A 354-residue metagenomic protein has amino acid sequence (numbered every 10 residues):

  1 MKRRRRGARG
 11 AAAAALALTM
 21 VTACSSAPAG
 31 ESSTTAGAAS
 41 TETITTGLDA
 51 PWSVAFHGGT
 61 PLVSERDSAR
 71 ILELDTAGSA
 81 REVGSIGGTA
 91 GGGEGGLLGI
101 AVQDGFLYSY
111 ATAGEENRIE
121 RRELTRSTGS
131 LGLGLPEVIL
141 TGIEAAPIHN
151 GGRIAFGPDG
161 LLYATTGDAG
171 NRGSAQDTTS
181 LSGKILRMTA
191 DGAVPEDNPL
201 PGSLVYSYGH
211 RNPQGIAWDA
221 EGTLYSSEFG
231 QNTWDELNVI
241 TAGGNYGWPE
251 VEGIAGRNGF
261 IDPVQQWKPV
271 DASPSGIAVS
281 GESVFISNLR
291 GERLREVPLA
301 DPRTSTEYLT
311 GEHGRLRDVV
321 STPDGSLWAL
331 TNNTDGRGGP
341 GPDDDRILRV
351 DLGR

Functional and structural regions predicted by a protein language model:
K2-S32: Secretory targeting and sorting signals
S25-N171, T223-F229, D271-T306, V320-R354: Acidic, Gly/Ser/Thr-rich repeat motifs that build Ca2+-stabilized beta-propeller blades
R81-G92, L135-N150, A190-Y208, G244-P269: Surface-exposed loop and turn segments in beta-propeller and other repeat-based domains that flank or scaffold
R122-L131, L186-P195, I240-W248, E252 (+2 more regions): Short loop/turn segments immediately following beta-strands, especially the blade-tip and inter-blade linker loops
Q176-G192, E196-E221: Loop-centered beta-sheet repeat module
T306-E312: Short, Gly/Ser/Thr-enriched beta-strand-loop segments that form substrate-interacting elements of hydrolase/peptidase
